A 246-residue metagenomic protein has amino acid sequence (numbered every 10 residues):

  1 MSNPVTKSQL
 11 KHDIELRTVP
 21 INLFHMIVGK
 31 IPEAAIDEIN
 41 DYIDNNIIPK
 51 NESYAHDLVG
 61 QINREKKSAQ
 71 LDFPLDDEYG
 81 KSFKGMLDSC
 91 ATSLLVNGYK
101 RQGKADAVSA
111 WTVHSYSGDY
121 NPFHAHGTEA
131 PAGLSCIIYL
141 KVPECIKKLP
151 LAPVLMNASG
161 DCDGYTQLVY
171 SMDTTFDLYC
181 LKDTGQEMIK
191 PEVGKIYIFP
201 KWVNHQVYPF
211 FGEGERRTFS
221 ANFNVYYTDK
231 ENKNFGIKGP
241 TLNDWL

Functional and structural regions predicted by a protein language model:
S2-R101, G118-P122, C162: Non-heme Fe(II)/2-oxoglutarate
I21-M26, G133-S135, R216-T218: Short hydrophobic/aromatic beta-strand or adjacent loop that forms the aromatic wall/cage of a ligand/substrate-binding
V28-I31, L140, F223: Short beta-strand-to-loop capping motifs
Y99-A110: A short coil-to-beta-strand element that immediately follows conserved catalytic motifs
K104-D106, A130-A132, F199, E215: Residue-level preference for beta-strand/loop junctions
A110-T112, C136-I138, F219-F223: A structural signal for short, well-ordered beta-strand segments
V113-I196, Y208: Catalytic core of non-heme Fe(II) oxygenases with the double-stranded beta-helix
F176-L246: Catalytic core of Fe(II)/2-oxoglutarate
